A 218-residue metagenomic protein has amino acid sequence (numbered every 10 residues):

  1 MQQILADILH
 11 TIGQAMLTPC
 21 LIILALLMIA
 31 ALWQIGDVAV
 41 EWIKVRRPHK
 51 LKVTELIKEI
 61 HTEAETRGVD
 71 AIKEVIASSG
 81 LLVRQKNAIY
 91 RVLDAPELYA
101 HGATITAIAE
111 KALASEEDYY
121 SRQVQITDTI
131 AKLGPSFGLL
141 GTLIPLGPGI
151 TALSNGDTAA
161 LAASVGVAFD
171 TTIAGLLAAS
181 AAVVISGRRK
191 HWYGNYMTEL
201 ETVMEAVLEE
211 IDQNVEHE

Functional and structural regions predicted by a protein language model:
M1-L82, A114-Y196: Hydrophobic alpha-helical transmembrane segments of small proteolipidic membrane proteins, enriched in energy-coupled
I8, H191-E218: Cytosol/matrix-facing juxtamembrane amphipathic, basic-hydrophobic segments adjacent to a transmembrane helix
I29, Q85-K86, I105, A109: Short runs of predominantly hydrophobic/aromatic residues within well-ordered alpha helices that form helix-helix
N87-A88, E205: Short cytosolic helices in intracellular loops of multi-pass membrane proteins
R91-A114: Short, charged cytosolic
T106-A107, A112-L113, D118-Y119, G175 (+2 more regions): Short leucine-rich amphipathic alpha-helices used at interfaces
